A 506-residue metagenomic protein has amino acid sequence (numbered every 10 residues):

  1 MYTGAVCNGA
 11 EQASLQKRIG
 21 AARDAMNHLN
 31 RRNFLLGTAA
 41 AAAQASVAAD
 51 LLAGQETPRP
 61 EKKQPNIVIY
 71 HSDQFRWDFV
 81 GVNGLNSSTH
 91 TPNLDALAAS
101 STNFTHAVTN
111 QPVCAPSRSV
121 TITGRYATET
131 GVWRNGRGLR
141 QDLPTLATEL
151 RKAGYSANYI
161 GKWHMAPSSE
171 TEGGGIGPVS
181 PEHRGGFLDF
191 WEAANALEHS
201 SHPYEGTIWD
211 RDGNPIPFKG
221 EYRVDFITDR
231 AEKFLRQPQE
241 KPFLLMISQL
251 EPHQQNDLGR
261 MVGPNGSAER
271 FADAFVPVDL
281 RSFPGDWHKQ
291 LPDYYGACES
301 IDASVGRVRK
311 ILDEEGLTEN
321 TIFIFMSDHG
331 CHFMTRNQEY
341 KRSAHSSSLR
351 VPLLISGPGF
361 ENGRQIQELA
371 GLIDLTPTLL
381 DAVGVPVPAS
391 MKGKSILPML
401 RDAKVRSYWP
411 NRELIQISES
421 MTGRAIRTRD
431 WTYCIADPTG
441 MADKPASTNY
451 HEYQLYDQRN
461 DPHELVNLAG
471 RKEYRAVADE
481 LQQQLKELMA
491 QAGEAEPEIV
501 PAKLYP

Functional and structural regions predicted by a protein language model:
M1-L29: N-terminal secretory signal peptides
I19, N27-Y453, P462-Q483, E487-A490 (+1 more regions): Formylglycine-dependent sulfatase
Q458: Conserved beta-strand-loop-short alpha-helix elements that form and flank the Mn2+/Mg2+-coordinating active site
